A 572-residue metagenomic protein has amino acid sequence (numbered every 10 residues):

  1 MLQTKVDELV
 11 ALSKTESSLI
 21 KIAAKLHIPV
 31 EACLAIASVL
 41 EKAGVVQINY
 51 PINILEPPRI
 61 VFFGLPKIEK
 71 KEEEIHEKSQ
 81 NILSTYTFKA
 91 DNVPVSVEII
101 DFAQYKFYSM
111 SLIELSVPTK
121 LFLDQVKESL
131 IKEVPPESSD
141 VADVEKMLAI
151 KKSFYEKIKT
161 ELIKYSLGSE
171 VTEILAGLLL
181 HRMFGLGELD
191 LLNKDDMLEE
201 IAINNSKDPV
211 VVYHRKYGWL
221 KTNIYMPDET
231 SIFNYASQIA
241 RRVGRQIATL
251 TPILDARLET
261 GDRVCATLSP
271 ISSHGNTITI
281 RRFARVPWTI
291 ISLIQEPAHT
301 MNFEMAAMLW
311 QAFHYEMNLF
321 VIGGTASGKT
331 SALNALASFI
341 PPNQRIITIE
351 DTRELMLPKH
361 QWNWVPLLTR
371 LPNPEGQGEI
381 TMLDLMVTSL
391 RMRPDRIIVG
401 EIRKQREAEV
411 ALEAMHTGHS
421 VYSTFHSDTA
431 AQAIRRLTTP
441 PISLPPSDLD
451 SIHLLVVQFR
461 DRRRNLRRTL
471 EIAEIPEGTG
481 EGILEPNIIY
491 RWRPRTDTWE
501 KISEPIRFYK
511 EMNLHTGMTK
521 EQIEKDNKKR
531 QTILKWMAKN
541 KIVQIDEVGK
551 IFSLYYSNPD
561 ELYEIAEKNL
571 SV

Functional and structural regions predicted by a protein language model:
M1-A24, A35: Short amphipathic alpha-helical interface segments
M1-V6, S18, Y50-K67: Short, cationic-aromatic polyanion-contact patches
P29, I36, V61-Q246, N569-V572: N-terminal accessory targeting/assembly segments
E41-I52: A short, conserved structural fragment
E200-N318: P-loop NTP-binding catalytic core
A306-I322, A335-D461: Switch/coupling sub-region of P-loop NTPases
K329: Conserved lysine of the Walker
L454-A538: Conserved P-loop NTPase
